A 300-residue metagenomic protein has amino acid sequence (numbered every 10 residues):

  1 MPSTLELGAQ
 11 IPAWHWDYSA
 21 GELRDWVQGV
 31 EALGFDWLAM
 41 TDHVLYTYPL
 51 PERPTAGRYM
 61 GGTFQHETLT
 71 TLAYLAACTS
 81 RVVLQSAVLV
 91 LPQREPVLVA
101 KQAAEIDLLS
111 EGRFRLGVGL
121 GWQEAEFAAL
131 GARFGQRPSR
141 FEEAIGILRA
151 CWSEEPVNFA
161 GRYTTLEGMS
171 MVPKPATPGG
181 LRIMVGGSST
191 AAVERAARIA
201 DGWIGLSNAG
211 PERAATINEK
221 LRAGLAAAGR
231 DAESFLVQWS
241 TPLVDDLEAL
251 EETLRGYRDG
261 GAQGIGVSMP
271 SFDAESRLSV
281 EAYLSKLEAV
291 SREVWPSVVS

Functional and structural regions predicted by a protein language model:
M1-S300: Active-site-adjacent structural elements that line small-molecule/cofactor binding pockets in enzymes
